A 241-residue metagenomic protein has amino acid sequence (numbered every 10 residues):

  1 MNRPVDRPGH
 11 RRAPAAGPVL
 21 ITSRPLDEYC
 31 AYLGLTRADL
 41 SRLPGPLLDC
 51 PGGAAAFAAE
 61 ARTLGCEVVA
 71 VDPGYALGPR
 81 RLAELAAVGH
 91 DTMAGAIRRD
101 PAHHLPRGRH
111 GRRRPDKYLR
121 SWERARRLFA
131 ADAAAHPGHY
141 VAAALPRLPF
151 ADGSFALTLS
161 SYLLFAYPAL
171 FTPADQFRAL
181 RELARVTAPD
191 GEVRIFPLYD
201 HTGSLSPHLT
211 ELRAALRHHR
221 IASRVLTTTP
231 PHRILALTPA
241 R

Functional and structural regions predicted by a protein language model:
N2-G45, A56, E60, L64 (+1 more regions): Class I SAM-dependent methyltransferase Rossmann-like catalytic core, especially the SAM/SAH-binding loop
T63, E67-G138: Class I S-adenosyl-L-methionine-dependent methyltransferase module
H136-L148: Conserved SAM-binding strand-loop segment of SAM-dependent methyltransferases
P146-L159: A short acidic, Gly/Pro-enriched loop at the edge of an enzyme's catalytic core that lines a small-molecule cofactor
S161-A166: Residues lining the SAM
P173-P189: A short glycine-rich, Lys/Arg-flanked "PGG" loop and its adjoining helix->strand segment in the class I
D200-R241: Class I S-adenosyl-L-methionine
